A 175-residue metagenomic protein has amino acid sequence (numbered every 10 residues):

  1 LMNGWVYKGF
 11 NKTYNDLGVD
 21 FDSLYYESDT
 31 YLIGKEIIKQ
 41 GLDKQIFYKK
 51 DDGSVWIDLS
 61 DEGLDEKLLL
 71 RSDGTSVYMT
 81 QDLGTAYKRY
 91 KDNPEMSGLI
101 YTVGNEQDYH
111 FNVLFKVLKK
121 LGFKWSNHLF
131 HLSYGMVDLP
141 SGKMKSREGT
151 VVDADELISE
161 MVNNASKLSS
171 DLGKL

Functional and structural regions predicted by a protein language model:
N3-L175: Alpha-helical recognition segments enriched in aromatics with Gly/Pro capping that present substrate-recognition
